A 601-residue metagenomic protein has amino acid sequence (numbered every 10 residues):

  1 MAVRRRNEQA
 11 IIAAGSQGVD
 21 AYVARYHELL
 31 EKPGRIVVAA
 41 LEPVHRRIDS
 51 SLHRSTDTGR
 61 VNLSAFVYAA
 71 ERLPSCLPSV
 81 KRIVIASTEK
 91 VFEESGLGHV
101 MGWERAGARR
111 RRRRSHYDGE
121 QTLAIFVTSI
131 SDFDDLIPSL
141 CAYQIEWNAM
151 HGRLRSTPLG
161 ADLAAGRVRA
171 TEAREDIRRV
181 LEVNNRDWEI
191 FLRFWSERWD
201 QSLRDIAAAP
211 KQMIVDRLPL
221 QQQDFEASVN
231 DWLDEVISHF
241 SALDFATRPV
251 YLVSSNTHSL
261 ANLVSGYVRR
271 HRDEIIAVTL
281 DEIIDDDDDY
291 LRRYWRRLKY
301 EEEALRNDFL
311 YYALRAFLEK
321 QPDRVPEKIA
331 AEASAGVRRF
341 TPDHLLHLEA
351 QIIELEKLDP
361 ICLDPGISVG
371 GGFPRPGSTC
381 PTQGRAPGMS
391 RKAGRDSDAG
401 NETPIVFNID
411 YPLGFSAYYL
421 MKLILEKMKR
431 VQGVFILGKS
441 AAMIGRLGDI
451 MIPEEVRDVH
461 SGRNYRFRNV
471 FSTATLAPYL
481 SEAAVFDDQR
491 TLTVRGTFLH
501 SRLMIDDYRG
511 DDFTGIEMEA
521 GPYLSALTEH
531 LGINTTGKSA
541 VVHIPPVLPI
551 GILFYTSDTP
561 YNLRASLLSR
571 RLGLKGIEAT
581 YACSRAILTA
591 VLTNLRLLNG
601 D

Functional and structural regions predicted by a protein language model:
M1-D601: Accessory terminal and edge-of-domain segments that mediate assembly/interaction and cofactor placement around
